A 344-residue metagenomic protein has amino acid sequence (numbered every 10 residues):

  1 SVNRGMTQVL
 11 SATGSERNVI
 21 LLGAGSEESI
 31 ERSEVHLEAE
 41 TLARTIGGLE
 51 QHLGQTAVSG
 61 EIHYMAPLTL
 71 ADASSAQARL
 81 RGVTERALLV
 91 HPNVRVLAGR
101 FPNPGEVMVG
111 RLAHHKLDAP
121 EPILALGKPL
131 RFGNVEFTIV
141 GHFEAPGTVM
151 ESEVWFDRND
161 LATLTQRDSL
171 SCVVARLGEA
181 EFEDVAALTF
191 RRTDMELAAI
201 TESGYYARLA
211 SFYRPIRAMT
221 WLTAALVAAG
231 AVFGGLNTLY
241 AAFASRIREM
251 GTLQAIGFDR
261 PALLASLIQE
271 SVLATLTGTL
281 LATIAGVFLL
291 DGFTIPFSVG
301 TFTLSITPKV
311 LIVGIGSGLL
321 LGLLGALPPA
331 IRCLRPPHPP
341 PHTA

Functional and structural regions predicted by a protein language model:
S1-R79, L97-R100, T163, F190-R191 (+1 more regions): Hydrophobic, regular-secondary-structure patches
V2, M6, F182-F233, A242-A244 (+4 more regions): Peri-transmembrane interface segments
T13, E50, T69-S75, F101 (+3 more regions): Mechanotransmission and gating elements of multispan inner-membrane complexes involved in transport and envelope
A76-P120: Short beta-strand boundary microenvironments
L226-N237, L321, G325: Faces of alpha-helical transmembrane segments in polytopic inner-membrane proteins
Y240, R248-T294, V313-S317, L321 (+2 more regions): Transmembrane alpha-helical interface segments in multi-pass membrane proteins
G292-T307: Membrane-interfacial helix-loop-helix connectors in multipass membrane proteins
I331-A344: Short cytosolic juxtamembrane segments of multi-pass membrane proteins
